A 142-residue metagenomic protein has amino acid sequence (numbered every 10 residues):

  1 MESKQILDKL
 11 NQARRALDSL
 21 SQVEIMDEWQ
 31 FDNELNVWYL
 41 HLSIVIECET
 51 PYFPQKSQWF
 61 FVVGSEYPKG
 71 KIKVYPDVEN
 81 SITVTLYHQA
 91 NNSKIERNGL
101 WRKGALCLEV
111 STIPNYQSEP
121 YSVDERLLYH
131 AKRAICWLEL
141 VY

Functional and structural regions predicted by a protein language model:
M1-N33: Charge-rich, low-complexity N-terminal segments
S3, C48-T50, Y142: Adaptor protein-protein interaction modules in ubiquitin signaling
D27-E109, E125: Compact alpha/beta protein-protein interaction domains typified by the UBC
E79, N91, C136, V141-Y142: Non-catalytic, regulatory and substrate/membrane-recognition segments associated with hydrolase enzymes
N98-L140: Structured beta-strand segments within beta-sheet-rich domains
